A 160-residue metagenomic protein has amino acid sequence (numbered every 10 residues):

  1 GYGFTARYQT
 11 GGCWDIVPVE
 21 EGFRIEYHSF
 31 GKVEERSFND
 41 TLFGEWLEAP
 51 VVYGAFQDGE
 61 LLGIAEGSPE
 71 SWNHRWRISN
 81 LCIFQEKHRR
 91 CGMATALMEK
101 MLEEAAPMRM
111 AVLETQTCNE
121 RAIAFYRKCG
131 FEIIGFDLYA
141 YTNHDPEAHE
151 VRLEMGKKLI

Functional and structural regions predicted by a protein language model:
G3-N80, F84-K87, M98-E99, E104 (+2 more regions): Acetyl-CoA-dependent GNAT
N73, E120-R121: Short alpha-helical
W76, A105-Q116: Conserved GNAT acetyl-CoA-binding A-motif
G92: Glycine-rich phosphate-binding loop
T95: Residues forming the Rossmann-fold NAD(P)(H) cofactor-binding site
M108, K128-C129: Structural motif
Q116-E120, C129-I160: C-terminal "cap" of GNAT-fold acetyltransferases
